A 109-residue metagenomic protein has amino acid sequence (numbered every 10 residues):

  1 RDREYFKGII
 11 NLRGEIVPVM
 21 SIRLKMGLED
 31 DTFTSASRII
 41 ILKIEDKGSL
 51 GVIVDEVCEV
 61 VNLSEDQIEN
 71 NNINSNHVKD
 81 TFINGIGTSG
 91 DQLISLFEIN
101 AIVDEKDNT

Functional and structural regions predicted by a protein language model:
R1-T109: An acidic, low-aromatic, low-complexity terminal/linker signal
